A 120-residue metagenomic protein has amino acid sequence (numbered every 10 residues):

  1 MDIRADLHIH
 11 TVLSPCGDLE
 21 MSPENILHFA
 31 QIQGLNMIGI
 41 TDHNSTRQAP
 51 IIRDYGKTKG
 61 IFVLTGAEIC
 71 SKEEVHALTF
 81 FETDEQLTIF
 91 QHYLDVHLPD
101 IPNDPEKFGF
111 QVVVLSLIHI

Functional and structural regions predicted by a protein language model:
M1-E73: An N-terminally biased module of ancient metal coordination in phosphate/nucleic-acid-related enzymes
D2, D54-I118: Extended substrate/RNA-proximal surfaces in nucleic-acid metabolism proteins
